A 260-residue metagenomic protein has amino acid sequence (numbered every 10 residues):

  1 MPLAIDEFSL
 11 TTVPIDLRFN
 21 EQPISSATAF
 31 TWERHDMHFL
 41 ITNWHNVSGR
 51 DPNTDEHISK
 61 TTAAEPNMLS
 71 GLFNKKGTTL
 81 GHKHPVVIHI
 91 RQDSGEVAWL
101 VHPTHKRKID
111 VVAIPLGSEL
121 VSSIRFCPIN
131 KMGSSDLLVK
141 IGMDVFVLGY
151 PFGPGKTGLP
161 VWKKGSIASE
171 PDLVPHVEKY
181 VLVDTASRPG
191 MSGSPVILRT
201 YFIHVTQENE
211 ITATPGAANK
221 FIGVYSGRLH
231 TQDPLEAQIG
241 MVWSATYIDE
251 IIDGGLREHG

Functional and structural regions predicted by a protein language model:
P2-E7, W32: Long protein-protein interaction modules used by eukaryotic assembly/scaffold proteins
I5-F8, N46, L198-G260: C-terminal subregion of chymotrypsin/trypsin-like serine protease catalytic domains
L10-L17, S25-S26, E33-H35, E56-E178 (+6 more regions): Serine endopeptidase catalytic core focused on the charge-relay Asp
D36-F39, V47-G49: Primarily extracytoplasmic ectodomains and periplasmic/lumenal surface modules that are beta-strand-rich
T42: Cytochrome P450 catalytic-core helices
S48-I58: Compact nucleic-acid interaction/catalytic patches
R50-D51, P171, I252: Activation segment
